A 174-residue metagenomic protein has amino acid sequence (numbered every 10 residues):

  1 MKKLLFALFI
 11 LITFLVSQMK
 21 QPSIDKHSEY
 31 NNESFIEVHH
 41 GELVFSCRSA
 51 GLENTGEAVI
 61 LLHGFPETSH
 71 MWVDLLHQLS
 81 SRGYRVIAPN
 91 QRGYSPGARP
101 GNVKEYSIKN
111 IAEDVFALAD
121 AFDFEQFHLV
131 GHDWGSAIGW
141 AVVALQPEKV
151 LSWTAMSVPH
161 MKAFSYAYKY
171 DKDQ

Functional and structural regions predicted by a protein language model:
M1-L4: Positively charged n-region of N-terminal signal peptides that target proteins for export
F6-I10: Sec-dependent N-terminal signal peptides
L11-S28: Bacterial Sec-dependent signal peptides at the C-terminal "C-region" and cleavage site
V16-S17, H63, L79, V103: Conserved short-loop catalytic and cofactor-binding motifs
S23-S34, E42-F45, G51-E53, A58 (+2 more regions): Flexible "cap/lid" subdomain of the alpha/beta-hydrolase fold that forms the substrate-access gate
E33-E37, V86-A88: Conserved beta-strand scaffold positions in the cores of enzyme catalytic domains, especially in NTP/NDP-utilizing
H39-G41, H63: Short strand-coil-strand connectors
S49-A98: Conserved HGGG/HGGXW glycine-rich cap/lid loop of the alpha/beta-hydrolase fold
